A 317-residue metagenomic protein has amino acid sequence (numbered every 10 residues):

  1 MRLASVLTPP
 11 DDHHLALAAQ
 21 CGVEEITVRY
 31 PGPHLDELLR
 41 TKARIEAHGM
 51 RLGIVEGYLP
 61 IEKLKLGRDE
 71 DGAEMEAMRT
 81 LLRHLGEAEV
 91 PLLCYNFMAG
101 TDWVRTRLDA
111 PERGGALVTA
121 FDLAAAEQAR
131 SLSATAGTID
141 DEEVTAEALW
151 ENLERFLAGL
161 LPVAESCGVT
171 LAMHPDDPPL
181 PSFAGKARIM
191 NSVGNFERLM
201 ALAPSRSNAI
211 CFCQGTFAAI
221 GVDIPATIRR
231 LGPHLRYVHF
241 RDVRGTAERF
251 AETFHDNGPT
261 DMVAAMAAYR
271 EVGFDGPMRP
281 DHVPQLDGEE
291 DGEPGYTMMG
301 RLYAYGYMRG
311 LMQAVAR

Functional and structural regions predicted by a protein language model:
R2-A4, P9-L17, E46, L64 (+7 more regions): Histidine-acidic metal/acid-base catalytic patches
D12-P33: N-terminal ordered "arm"
Y30-E154, A158, E165-S166: Structural motif corresponding to the early beta-alpha repeats
D177: Helix-loop segments that flank and shape redox-cofactor active sites
